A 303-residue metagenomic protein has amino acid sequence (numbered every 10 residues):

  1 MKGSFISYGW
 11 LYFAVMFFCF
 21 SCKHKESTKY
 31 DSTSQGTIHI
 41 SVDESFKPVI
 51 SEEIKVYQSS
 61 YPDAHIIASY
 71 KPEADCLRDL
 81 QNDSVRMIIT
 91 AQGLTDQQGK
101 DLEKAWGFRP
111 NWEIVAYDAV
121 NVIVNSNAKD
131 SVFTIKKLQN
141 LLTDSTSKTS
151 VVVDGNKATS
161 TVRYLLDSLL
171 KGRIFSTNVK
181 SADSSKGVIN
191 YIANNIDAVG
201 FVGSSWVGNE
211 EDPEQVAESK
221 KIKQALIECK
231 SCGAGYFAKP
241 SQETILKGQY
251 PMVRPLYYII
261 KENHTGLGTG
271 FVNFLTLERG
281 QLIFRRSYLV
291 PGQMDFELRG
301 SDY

Functional and structural regions predicted by a protein language model:
M1-F20: Sec-dependent bacterial lipoprotein signal peptides
V15, S69, W112-I114: Short beta-strand
C22-Y61, Q81, E113-D118, I123-Y303: Exported/periplasmic ABC-transporter solute-binding proteins
S41, I67, R86-I89: Short, conserved beta-strand segments within well-ordered enzyme catalytic domains that often line or immediately flank
D63-L77: Central regulatory/effector-binding core of bacterial HTH transcription factors
A74-A105: Pocket-flanking alpha-helical
G107-N111: Periplasmic N-terminal soluble interaction domains immediately after the signal peptide in Gram-negative
